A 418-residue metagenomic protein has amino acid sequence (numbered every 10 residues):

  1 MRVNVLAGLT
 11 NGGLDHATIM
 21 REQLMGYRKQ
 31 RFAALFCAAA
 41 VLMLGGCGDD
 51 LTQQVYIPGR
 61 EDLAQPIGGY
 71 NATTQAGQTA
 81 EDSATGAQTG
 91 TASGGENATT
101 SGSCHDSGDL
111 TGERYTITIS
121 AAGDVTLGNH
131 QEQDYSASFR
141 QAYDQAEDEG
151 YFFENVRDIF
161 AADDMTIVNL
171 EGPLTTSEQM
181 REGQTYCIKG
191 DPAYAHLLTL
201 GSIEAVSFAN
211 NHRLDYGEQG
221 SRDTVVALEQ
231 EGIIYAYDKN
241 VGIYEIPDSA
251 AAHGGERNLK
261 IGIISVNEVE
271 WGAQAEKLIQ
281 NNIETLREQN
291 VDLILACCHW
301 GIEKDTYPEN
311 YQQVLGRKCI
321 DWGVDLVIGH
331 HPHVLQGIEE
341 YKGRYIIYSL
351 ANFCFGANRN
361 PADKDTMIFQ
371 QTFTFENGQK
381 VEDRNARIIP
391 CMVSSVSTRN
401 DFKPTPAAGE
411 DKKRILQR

Functional and structural regions predicted by a protein language model:
M1-Q75, S83-T85, S93: Gram-positive cell-envelope targeting signals
C47-T73, G77, E81, G86 (+1 more regions): Acidic, metal/ion-coordinating pockets
